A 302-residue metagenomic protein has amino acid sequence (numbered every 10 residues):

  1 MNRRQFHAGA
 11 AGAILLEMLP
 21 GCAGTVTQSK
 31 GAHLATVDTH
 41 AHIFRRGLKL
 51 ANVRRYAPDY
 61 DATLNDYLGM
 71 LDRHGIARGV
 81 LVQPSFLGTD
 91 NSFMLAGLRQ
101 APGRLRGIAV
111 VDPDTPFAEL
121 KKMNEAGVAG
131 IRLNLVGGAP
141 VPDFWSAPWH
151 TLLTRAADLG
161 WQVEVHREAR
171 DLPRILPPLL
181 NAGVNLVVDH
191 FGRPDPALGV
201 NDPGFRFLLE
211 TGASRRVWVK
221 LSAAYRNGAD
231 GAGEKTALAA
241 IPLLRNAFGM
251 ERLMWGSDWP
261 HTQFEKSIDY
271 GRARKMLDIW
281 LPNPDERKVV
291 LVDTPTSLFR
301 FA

Functional and structural regions predicted by a protein language model:
Q5-M18, A23-A35, Y60-R78, L243 (+2 more regions): Mid-to-C-terminal alpha-helical segments outside catalytic/metal-binding sites
V26-N52: Replace "His-x-His-based motif
V37-A41, V80-L81, G107-A109, I131-L133 (+4 more regions): Hydrophobic faces of well-ordered beta-strands that scaffold small-molecule active sites in alpha/beta enzyme cores
H40, L71, M94, A156 (+3 more regions): Conserved, mostly hydrophobic/aromatic
R54-V82, L87-Q100: Alpha-helical scaffold segments that flank or form the walls of functional sites
G88-R170, P177, K220-A224, G231: Active-site gating/metal-coordination segments in enzymes
W145-M254: Catalytic pocket-lining loop regions of alpha/beta-barrel enzymes, especially the amidohydrolase/enolase/GH5 lineages
